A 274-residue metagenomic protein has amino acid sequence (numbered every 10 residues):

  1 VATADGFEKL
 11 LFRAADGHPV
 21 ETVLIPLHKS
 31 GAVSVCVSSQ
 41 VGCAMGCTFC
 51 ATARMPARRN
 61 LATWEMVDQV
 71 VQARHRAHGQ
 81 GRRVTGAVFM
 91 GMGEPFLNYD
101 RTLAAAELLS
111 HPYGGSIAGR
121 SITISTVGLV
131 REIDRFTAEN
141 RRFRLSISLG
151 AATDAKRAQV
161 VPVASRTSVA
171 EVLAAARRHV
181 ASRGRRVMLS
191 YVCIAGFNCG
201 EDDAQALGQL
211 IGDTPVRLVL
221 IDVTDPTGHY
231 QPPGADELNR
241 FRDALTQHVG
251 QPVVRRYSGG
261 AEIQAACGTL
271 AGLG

Functional and structural regions predicted by a protein language model:
V1-H18, P26, R177-G274: Auxiliary Fe-S-binding modules of radical SAM enzymes
T22-R144, T153-A155, E171-A174, R178: Conserved Radical SAM active-site core
C43, A87, I124, I147 (+3 more regions): Conserved, mostly hydrophobic/aromatic
P56-A57, M92-F96, G115, L129-I133 (+4 more regions): Conserved radical SAM core fold
L61, L97, R101, V163-T167 (+2 more regions): Alpha-helix N-cap and loop-to-helix initiation/capping positions
L61-M66, A77-G79, G86, T126-E132 (+4 more regions): Noncatalytic linker/hinge segments flanking ATPase motor cores
D134-T137, V161-A164, L173-R177, G208-G212 (+1 more regions): Generic hydrophobic alpha-helical scaffold/packing signal
